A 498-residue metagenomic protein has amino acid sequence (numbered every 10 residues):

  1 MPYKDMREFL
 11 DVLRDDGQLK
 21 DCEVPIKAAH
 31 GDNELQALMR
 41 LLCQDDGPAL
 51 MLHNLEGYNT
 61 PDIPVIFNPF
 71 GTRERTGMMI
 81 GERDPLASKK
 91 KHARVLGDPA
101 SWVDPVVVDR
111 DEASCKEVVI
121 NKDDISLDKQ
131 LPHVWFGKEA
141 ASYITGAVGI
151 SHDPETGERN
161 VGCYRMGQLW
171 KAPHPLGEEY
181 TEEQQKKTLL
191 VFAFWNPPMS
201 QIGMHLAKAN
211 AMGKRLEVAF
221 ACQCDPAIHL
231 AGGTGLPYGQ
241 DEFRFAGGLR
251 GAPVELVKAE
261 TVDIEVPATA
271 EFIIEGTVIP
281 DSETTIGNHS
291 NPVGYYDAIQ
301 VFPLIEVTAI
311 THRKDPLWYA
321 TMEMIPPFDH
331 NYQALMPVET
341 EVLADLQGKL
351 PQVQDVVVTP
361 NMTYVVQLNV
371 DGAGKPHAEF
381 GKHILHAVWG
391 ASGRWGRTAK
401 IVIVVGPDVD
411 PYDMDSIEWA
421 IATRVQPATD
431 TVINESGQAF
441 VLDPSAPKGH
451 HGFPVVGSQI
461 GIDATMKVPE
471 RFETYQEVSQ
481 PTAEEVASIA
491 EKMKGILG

Functional and structural regions predicted by a protein language model:
M1-L304, T308-G498: Extended, highly charged
